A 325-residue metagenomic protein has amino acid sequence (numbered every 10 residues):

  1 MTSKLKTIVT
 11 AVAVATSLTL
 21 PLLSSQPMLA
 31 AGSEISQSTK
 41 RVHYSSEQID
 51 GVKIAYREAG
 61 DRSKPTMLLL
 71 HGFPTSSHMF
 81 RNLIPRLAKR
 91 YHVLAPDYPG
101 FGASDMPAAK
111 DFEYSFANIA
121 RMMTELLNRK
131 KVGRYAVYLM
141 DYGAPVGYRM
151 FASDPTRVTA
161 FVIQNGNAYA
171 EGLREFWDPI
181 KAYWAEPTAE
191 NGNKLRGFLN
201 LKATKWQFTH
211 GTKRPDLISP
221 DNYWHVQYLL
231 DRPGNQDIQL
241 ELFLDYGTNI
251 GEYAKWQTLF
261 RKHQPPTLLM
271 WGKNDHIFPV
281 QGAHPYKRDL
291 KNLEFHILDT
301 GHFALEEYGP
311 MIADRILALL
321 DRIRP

Functional and structural regions predicted by a protein language model:
T2-V12: Bacterial N-terminal signal peptides that target proteins for export
A11-P21: Bacterial N-terminal signal peptides
L22-G32: Signal peptide processing junction and immediate N-terminal pro/mature segment of secreted/exported proteins
G32-I54, A59-T66, L94, F101-Y138 (+5 more regions): Flexible "cap/lid" subdomain of the alpha/beta-hydrolase fold that forms the substrate-access gate
L69-G72, A95: Structural cue for short, hydrophobic secondary-structure segments
G72-T75, D141: Active-site glycine-rich loops that stabilize anionic/oxyanionic intermediates across multiple enzyme folds
P74-N82, V93: Serine-hydrolase catalytic-loop signature spanning alpha/beta hydrolases and amidase-signature enzymes
A88-D97: Active-site machinery of serine-nucleophile hydrolases
